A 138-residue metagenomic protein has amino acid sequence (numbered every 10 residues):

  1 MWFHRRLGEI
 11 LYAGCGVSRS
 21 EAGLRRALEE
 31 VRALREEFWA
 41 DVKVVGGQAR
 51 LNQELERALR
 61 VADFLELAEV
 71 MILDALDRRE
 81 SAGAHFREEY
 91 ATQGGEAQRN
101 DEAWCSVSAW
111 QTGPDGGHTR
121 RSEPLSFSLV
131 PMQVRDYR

Functional and structural regions predicted by a protein language model:
M1-R138: Glycine- and aromatic-enriched mobile tails/lids
